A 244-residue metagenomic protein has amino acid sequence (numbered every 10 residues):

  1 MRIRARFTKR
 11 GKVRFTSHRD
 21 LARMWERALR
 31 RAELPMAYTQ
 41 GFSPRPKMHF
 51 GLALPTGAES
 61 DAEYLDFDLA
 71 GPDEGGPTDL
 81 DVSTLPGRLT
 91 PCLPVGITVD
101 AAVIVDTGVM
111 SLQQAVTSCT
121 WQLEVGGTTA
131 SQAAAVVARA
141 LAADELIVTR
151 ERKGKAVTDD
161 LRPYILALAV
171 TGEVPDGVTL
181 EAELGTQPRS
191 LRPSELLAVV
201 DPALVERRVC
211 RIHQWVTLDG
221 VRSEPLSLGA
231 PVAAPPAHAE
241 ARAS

Functional and structural regions predicted by a protein language model:
M1-A5: N-terminal, Lys/Arg- and Ser/Thr-rich interaction peptides
F7, F67-P77, L123-T128, A182-T186: Short beta-strand-to-loop capping motifs
K12-Y38: N-terminal ordered "arm"
R14-R19, G75-S83, S131, T186 (+1 more regions): Ordered, soluble secondary-structure elements with a strong preference for glycine-centered loop motifs and nearby
A37-P72, D106-T107: Short, charge-patterned binding micro-sites
D61-Q122: Ordered, amphipathic secondary-structure segments that act as subunit-interaction surfaces in large macromolecular
T78-L93, A133-A143, E195-A198: Short amphipathic alpha-helices in soluble, non-transmembrane regions that often serve as interface/regulatory elements
A142-S244: Core RNA-modification/binding signature centered on pseudouridine synthases
